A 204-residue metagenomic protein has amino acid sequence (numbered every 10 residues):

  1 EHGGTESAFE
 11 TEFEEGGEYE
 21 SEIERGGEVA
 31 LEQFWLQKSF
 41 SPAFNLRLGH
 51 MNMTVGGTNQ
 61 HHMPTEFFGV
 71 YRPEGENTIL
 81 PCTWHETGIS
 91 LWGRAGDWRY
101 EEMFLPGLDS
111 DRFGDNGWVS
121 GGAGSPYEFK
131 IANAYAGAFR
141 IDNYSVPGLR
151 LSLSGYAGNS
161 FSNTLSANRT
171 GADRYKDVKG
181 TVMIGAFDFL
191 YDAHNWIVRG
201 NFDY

Functional and structural regions predicted by a protein language model:
E1-S110, N133-G137, D142-R150: Outer membrane beta-barrel
F9-G17, T65-R72, N116-G122, L165-G171 (+1 more regions): Flexible, solvent-exposed coil segments and beta strand-coil junctions, predominantly the extracellular/periplasmic
E22-E24, E76-P81, P126-K130, N163-V178: Outer-membrane beta-barrel domain signature
R112, W118-S166: Loop-centered beta-sheet repeat module
Y144-Y204: Detector for outer-membrane/organellar transmembrane beta-barrel domains, recognizing the amphipathic beta-strand
